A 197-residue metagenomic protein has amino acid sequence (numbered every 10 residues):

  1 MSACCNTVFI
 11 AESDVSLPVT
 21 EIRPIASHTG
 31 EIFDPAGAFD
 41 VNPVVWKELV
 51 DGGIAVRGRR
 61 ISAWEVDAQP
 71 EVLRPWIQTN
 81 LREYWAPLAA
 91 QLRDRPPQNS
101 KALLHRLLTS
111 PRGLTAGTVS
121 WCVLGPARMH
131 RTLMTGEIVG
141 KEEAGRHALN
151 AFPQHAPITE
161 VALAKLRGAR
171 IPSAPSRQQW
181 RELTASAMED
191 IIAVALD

Functional and structural regions predicted by a protein language model:
S2-G113: Conserved NTP/Mg2+-binding pocket subregion across the NTase superfamily
C4-C5, C122, L196: Generic recognition of cysteine residues
D67-R74, Q78, A116, S120-V123 (+3 more regions): Generic detection of long, well-ordered alpha-helical segments
Y84, R106-L107, G125, L183 (+2 more regions): Alpha-helical packing segments of well-folded alpha/beta enzyme cores
D94-V161: Extended, basic/helix-rich recognition subdomains
E137-D197: Structured mid-to-C-terminal alpha-helical surface segments
